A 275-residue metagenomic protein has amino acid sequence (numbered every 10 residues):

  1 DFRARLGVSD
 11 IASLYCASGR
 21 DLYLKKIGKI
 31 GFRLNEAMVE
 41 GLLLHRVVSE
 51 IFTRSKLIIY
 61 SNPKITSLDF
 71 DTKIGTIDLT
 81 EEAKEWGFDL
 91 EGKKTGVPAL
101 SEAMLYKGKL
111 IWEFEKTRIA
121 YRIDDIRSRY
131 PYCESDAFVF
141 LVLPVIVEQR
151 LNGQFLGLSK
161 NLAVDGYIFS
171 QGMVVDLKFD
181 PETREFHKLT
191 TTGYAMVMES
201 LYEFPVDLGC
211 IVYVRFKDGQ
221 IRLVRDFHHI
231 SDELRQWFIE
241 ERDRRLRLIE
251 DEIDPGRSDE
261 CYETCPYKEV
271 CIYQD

Functional and structural regions predicted by a protein language model:
D1-V164: Metal-dependent nuclease catalytic cores that hydrolyze phosphodiester bonds in DNA/RNA, characterized by
F2-G7, G19-F32, S170-L177, F238-E252: Short amphipathic alpha-helical segments and their helix-coil junctions
E36, E182-L189: Short alpha-helix boundary/capping segments
L43-V47, G193, W237-E240: Long, highly charged amphipathic alpha-helices
V48-S55, M198-Y202, R245: Hydrophobic, Leu/Ile/Phe/Ala-enriched alpha-helical segments that form helix-helix packing faces
L141-K160, E182, S200-D275: Metal-dependent nuclease catalytic regions and adjoining charged, substrate-binding loops involved in nucleic-acid end
E148, A163-P181, T190: Active-site ExK catalytic segment of metal-dependent nucleases
K188-S200: An active-site-proximal "capping" alpha-helix that borders the catalytic cofactor pocket
